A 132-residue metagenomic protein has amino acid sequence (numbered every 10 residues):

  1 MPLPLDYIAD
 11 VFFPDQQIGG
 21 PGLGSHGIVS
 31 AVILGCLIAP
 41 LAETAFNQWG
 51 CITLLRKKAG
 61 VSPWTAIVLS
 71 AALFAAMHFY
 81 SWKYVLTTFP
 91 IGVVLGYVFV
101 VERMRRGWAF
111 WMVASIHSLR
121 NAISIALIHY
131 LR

Functional and structural regions predicted by a protein language model:
M1-A39, I52-K57: Juxtamembrane helix-loop-helix connectors linking adjacent transmembrane helices in multi-pass membrane enzymes
S30-R132: Transmembrane helix-loop-helix hairpins at the membrane interface of multi-pass integral membrane proteins
